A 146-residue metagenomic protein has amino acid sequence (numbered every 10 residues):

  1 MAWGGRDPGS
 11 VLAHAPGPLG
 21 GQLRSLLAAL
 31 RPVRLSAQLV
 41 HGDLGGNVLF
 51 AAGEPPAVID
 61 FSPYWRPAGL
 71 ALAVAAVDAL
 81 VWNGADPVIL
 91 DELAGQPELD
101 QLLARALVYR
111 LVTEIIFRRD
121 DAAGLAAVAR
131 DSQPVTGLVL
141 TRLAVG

Functional and structural regions predicted by a protein language model:
M1-A29: Active-site catalytic-loop/activation-segment of kinase and kinase-like phosphoryl-transfer enzymes
L12, P16-L19, D100, V128-S132: Intrinsic-disorder-associated interaction segments
G20-L27, R105, V112, D131: Hydrophobic, well-ordered secondary-structure segments that either form specific early membrane-associated helices used
S25-A68: Active-site acidic catalytic loop and adjacent metal/ATP-binding pocket of ATP-dependent phosphoryl transfer enzymes
A51-D100: Active-site Asp-x-Gly
L90-I116: A structured, mid-to-C-terminal "fold-capping" secondary-structure block
I115-G146: ATP/Mg2+ or Mg2+-diphosphate-binding catalytic cores that bind nucleotide phosphates or diphosphates via glycine-rich
